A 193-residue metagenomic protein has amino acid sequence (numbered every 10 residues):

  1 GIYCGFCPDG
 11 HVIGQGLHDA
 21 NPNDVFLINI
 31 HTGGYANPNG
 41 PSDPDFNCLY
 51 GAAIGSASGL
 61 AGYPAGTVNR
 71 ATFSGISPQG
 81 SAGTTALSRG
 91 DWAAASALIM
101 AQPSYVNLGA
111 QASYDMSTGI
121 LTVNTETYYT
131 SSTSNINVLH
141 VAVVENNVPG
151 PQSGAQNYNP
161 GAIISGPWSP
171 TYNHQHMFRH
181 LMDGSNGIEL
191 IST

Functional and structural regions predicted by a protein language model:
I2, F6-P22: Typically the conserved alpha-helix immediately C-terminal to a functionally engaged Cys/Sec in thioredoxin-like
V12, N23-T193: Short, conserved sequence motifs used for protein processing/export or organelle targeting and for catalysis
